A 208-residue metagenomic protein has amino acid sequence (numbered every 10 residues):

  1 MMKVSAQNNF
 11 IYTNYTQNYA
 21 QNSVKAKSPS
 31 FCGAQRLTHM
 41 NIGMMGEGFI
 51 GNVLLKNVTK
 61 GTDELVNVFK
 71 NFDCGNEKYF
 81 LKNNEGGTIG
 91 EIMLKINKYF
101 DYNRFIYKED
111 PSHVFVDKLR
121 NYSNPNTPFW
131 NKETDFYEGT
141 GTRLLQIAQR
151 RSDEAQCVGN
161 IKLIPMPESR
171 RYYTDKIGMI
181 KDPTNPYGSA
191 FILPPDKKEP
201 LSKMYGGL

Functional and structural regions predicted by a protein language model:
M1-A6: N-terminal chloroplast transit peptides
Q7-R143, I147-I164, E168-L208: Non-catalytic substrate-recognition and accessory regions of acyl/acetyltransferase enzymes
